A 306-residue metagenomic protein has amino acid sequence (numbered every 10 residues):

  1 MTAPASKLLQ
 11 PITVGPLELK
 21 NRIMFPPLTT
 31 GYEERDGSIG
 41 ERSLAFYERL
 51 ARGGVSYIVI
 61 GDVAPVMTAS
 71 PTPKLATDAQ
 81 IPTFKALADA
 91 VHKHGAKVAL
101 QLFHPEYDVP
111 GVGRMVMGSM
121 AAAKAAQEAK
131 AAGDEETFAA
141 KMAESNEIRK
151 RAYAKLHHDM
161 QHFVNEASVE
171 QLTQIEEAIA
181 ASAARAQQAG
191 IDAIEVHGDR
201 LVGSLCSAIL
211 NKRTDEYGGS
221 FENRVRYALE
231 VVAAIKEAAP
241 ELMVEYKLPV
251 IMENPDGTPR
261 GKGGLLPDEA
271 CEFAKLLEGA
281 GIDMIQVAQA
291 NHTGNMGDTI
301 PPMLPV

Functional and structural regions predicted by a protein language model:
M1-V306: Flavin-dependent oxidoreductase catalytic cores
